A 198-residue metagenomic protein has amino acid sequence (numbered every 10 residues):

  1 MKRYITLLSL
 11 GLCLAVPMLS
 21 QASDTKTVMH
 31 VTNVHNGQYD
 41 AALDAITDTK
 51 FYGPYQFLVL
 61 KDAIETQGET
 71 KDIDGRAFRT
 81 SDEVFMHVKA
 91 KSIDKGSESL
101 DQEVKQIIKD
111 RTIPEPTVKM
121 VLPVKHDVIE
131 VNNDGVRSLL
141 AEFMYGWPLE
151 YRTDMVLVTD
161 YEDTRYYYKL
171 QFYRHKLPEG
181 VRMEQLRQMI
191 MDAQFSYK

Functional and structural regions predicted by a protein language model:
M1-L8: Bacterial N-terminal signal peptides that target proteins for export
T6, L19-F85, L149-E150, Q171-K198: N-terminal targeting sequences that direct proteins away from the cytosol to non-cytosolic compartments
S9-P17: Bacterial N-terminal signal peptides
Q67, V104, I108-K119, I190-Y197: Sec/Tat-exported extracytoplasmic proteins
G75-Q106: A short acidic-to-branched-hydrophobic micro-motif
K89-G96, E142-M144, F172-G180: Second-shell loop/turn segments in exported
K109-Y161: Signature of long, low-cysteine stretches enriched in small and polar/charged residues
D163-Y168: Short hydrophobic/glycine-rich mini-motifs in sensory/regulatory modules that couple input to downstream signaling
